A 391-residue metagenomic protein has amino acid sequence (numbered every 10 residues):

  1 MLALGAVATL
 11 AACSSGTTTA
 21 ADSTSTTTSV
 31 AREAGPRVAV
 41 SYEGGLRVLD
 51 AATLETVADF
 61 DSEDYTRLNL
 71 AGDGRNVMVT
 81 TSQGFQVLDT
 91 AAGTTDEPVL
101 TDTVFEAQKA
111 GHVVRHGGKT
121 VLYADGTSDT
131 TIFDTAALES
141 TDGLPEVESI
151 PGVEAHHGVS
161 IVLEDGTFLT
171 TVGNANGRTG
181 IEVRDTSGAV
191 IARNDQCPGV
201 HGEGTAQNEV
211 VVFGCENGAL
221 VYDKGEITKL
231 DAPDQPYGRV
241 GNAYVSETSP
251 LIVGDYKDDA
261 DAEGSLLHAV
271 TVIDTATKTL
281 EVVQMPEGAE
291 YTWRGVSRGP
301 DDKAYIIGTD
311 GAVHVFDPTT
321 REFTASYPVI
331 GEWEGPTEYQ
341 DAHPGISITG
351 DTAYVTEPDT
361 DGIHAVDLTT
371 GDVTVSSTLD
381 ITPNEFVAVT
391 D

Functional and structural regions predicted by a protein language model:
T9-A12: C-terminal motif of bacterial Sec signal peptides marking the signal peptidase cleavage site
S14-T17: Bacterial signal peptide processing site
T24-V30, S62-N76, D102-K119, S149-D165 (+5 more regions): Repeated scaffold domains used in trafficking and secretory/extracellular systems, primarily beta-propellers
E33-Y42, N69-V87, V113-I132, S160-A175 (+5 more regions): Short beta-strand elements that form the blades of beta-propeller/WD-repeat-like and other beta-sheet-rich scaffold
A52-D61, A92-F105, E139-G152, G188-D195 (+4 more regions): A short beta-strand motif characteristic of beta-propeller blades
G93-G214: Long, acidic/polar, low-complexity amphipathic helices and coiled-coil-like
A175-G295: Acidic, serine/threonine- and glycine-rich low-complexity intrinsically disordered segments that serve as flexible
T356-D391: Blade-level signature of beta-propeller repeat domains, shared across WD40, Kelch, NHL, RCC1 and BNR/Asp-box propellers
